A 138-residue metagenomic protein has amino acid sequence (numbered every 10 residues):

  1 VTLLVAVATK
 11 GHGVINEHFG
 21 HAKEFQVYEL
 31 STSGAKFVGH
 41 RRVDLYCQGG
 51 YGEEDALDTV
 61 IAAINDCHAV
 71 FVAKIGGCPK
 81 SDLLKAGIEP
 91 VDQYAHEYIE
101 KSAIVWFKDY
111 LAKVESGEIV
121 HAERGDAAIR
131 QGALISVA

Functional and structural regions predicted by a protein language model:
V1-A62, D66, V91-A138: Non-catalytic interface/targeting segments
V60-Q93: Mid-chain, well-packed structural core segment of small domains
